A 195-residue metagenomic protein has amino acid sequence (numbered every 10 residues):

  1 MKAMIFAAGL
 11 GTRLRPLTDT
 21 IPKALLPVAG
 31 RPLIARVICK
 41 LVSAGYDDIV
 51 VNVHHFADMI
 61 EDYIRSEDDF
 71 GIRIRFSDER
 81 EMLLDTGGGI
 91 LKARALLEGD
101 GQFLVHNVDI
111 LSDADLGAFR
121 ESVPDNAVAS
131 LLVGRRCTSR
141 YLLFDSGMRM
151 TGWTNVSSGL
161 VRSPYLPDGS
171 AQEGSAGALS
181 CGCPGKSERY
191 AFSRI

Functional and structural regions predicted by a protein language model:
M1-T18, L25: N-proximal low-complexity "stem/linker" segments adjacent to membrane-targeting elements
K2-I5, P27, R31-N107, A118: Conserved N-terminal catalytic core of the sugar/cofactor nucleotidyltransferase
A7, A29, D78-R80, V133-G134 (+1 more regions): Residues at the C-termini of beta-strands that transition into short coil/loop
L10, I21, F56, R80 (+1 more regions): A generic "binding-loop/recognition-motif" signal
L10, V108-I110, V156: Active-site metal-binding loops of divalent metal-dependent hydrolases
T20, D69-G71, P124, D145: Short, well-ordered coil/turn elements that cap or connect secondary structure elements
A24, R73-R75, V128, R149: Conserved beta-strand segments of alpha/beta enzyme cores
S112-I195: Conserved core of the sugar-phosphate nucleotidyltransferase
